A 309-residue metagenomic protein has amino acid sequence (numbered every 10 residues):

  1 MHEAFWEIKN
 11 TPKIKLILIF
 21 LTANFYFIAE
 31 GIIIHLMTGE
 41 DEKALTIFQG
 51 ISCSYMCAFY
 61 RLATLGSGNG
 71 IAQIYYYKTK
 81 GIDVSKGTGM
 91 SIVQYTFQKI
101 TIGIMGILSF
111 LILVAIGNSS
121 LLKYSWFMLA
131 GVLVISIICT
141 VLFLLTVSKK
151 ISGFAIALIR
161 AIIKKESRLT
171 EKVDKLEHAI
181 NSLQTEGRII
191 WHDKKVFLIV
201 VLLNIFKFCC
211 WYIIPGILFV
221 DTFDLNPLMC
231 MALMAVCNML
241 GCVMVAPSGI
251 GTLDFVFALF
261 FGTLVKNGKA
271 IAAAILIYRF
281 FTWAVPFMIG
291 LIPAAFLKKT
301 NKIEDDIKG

Functional and structural regions predicted by a protein language model:
M1-L16, D83-I104: Cytosolic-side membrane-entry/anchor segment at the start of a transmembrane helix
M1-Y55, L122-N238, F281-G309: Predominantly cytoplasmic-facing regulatory/coupling regions of multi-pass membrane proteins
F48-Q49, K80-T96, N267-I277: Membrane-interface alpha-helices at helix entry/exit sites of multi-pass transporters
C53-I71, T79, S167-T170, P247: Short intracellular "coupling" helices and adjacent cytoplasmic loop segments at the cytosolic face of multi-pass
M56-L65, L233-D254: Transmembrane alpha-helix interface/packing and boundary motifs in multi-pass membrane proteins, characterized by
Y60-T64, T88-L111, L129-S136, L240 (+1 more regions): Membrane-embedded alpha-helical segments of transport systems, primarily multispan ion/solute transporters
G68-K80, V245-G262: Re-entrant/interfacial helical elements at transmembrane boundaries that shape and gate the permeation pathway
G106-V114, G262, A294: Juxtamembrane/transmembrane-helix interface segments of polytopic membrane transporters
